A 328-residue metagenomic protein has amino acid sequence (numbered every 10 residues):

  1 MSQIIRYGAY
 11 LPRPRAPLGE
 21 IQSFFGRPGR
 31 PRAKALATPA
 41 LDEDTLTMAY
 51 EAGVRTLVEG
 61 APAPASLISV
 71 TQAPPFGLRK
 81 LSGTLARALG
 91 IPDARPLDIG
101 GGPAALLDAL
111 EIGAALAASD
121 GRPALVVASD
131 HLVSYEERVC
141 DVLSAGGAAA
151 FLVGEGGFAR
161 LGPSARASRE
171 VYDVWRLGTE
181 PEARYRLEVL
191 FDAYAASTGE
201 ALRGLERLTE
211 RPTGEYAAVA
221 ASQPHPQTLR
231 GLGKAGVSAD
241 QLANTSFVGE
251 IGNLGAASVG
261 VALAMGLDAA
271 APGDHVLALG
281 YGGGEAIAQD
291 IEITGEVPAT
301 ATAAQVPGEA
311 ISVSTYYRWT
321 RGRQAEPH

Functional and structural regions predicted by a protein language model:
M1-S2, P62-A65, I91-R95, A118-A124 (+4 more regions): Short coil/turn connectors at secondary-structure junctions
M1-T45, R138-G199, R203, A271 (+2 more regions): Condensing-enzyme catalytic core mediating Claisen C-C bond formation in acyl metabolism
R15-F24, T47, A73-T84: A structural motif shared across PLP-dependent enzymes of the aminotransferase-like
L46, Y50, A73-P75, P92 (+3 more regions): Claisen-condensing/thiolase-fold acyl-transfer catalytic domains that form or cleave C-C bonds in fatty acid
A52-A65, G199-A217, A235-A239, A269-A270: Phosphate/pyrophosphate-binding loops at sites that engage ATP/ADP/AMP, CoA/4′-phosphopantetheine, polyphosphate
V54-R55, L85-A88, A115: N-terminal small/polar loop signature for handling phosphorylated ligands or for N-terminal nucleophile
P64-R87, P92-R95: Membrane helical hairpin/interfacial module
V70, G100, A124-D130, V153 (+2 more regions): Short beta-strand segments
